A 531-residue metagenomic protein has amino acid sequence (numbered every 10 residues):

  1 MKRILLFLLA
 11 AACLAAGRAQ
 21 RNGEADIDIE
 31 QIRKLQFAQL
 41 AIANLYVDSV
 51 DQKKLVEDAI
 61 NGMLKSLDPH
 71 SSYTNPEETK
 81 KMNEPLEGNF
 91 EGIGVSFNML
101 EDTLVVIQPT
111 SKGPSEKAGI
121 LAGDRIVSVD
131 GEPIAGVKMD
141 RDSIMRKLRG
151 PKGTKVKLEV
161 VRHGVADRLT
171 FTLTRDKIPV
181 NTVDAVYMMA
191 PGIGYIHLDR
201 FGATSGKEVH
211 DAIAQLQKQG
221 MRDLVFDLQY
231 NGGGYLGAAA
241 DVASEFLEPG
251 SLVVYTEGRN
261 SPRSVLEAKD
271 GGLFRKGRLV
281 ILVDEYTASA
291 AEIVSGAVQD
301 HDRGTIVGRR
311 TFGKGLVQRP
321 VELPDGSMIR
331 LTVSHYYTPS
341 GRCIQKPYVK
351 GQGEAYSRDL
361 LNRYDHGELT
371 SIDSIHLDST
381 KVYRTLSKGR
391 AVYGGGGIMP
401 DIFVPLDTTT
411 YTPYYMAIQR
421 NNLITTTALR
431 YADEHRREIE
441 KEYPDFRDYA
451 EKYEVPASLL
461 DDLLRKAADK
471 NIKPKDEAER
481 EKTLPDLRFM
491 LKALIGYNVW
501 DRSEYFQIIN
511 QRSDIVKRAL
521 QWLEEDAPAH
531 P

Functional and structural regions predicted by a protein language model:
M1-D28: Bacterial Sec-dependent N-terminal signal peptides
R18-Q31, L35-Q52, N75, V105-Q108 (+4 more regions): Cleft-lining beta-strand/loop regions that shape enzyme active-site pockets
F37, K54-D58, G62, D241 (+1 more regions): Amphipathic alpha-helical interaction segments
N44-I107, G153-A185, I509-L520, P528-P531: Extended, small/polar residue-biased N-terminal targeting/export presequences and adjacent propeptide/linker tracts
G123-R125: Structural motif
V127-S128, V254, T305, R330 (+2 more regions): Hydrophobic beta-strand signal
V317-H335, V349, R358-H366: Surface-exposed, non-catalytic interaction/assembly patches
C343-I344, Y348-P531: Conserved functional hotspot residues or short segments at active or partner-binding sites across diverse domains
